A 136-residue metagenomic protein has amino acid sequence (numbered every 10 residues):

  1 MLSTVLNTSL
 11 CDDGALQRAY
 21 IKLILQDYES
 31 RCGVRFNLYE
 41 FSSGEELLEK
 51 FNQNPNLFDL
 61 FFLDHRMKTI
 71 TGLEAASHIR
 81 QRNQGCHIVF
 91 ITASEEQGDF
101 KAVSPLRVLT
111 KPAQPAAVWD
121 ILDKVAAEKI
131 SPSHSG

Functional and structural regions predicted by a protein language model:
A15-Y39: Two-component/phosphorelay signaling modules centered on CheY-like receiver
K22, E40-L60: Acidic, metal-coordinating helix/loop segments flanking the phosphotransfer/catalytic sites of two-component signaling
S43, T71-E74: Acidic catalytic/metal-coordinating carboxylates
L63-H65: Active-site residues of response regulator receiver
K68: The feature encodes the CheY-like receiver
G72, K101-L109: As written
V89-T92: Hydrophobic/aromatic residues positioned on beta-strands within the core alpha/beta folds
A113-K124: C-terminal output helix
